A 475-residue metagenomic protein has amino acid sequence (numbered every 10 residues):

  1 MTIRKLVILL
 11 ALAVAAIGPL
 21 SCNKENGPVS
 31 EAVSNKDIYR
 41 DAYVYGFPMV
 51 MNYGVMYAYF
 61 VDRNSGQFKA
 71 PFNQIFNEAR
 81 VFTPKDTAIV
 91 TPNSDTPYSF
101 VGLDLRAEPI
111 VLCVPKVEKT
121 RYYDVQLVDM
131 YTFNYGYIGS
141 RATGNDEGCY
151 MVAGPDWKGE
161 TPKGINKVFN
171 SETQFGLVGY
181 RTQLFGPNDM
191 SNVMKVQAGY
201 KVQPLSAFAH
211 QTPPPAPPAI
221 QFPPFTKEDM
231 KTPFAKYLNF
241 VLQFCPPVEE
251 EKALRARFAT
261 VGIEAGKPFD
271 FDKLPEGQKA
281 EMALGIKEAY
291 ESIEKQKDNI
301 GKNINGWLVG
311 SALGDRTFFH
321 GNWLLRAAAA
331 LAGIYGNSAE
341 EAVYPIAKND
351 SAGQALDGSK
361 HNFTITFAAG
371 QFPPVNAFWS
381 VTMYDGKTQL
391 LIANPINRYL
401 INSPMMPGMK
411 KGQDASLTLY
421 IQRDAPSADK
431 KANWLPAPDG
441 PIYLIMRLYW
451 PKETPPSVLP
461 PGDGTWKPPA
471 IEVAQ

Functional and structural regions predicted by a protein language model:
M1-I8: Bacterial N-terminal signal peptides that target proteins for export
I8-A16: Hydrophobic helical h-region of N-terminal Sec-dependent signal peptides in bacterial secretory/periplasmic proteins
G18-S21: C-terminal motif of bacterial Sec signal peptides marking the signal peptidase cleavage site
N23-Q475: A compositional/structural signature for long, glycine/proline-rich flexible linkers and loops on extracytoplasmic
